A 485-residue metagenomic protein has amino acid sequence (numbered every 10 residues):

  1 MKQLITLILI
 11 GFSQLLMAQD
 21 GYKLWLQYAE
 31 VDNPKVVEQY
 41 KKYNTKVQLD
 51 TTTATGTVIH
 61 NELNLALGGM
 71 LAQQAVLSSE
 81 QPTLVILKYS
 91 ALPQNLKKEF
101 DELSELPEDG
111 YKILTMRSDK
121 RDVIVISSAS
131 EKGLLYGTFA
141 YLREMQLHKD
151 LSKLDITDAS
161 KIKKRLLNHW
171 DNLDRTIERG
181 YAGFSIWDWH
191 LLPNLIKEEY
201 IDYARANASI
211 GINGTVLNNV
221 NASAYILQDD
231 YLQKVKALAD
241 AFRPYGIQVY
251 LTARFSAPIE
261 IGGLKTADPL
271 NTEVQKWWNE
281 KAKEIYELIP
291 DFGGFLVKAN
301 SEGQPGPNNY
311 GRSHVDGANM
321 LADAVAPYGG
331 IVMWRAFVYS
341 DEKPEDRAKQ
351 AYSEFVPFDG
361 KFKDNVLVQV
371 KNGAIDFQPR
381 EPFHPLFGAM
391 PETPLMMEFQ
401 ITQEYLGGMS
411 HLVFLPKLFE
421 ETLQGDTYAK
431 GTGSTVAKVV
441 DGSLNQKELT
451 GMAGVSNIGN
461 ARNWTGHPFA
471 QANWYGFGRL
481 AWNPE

Functional and structural regions predicted by a protein language model:
M1-D20: Bacterial Sec-dependent N-terminal signal peptides
A18-D119, S152-K153: Acidic, contiguous N-terminal accessory segments
V31-N33, E199-D202, K276-I285, Q350-F355 (+1 more regions): Alpha-helical scaffolding within the catalytic cores of extracellular/periplasmic polymer-degrading hydrolases
T52-E62, A66, F100-L296, A326 (+1 more regions): Feature activates predominantly on carbohydrate-active enzymes
N95, L134-G137, T176-E178, D376-P379 (+1 more regions): Short helix/loop capping segments that flank catalytic or ligand/cofactor-binding pockets
K153, P305, R312-E485: Substrate-binding groove of N-acetylhexosamine-processing glycoside hydrolases
H169-D171, N219, L251-F255, A299 (+3 more regions): A cross-domain feature marking catalytic cores of carbohydrate-active enzymes and several ubiquitous metabolic/repair
A224, I259-D268, K298-N309, F337-R347: Active-site-proximal beta-alpha loop/turn segments in soluble metabolic enzymes
